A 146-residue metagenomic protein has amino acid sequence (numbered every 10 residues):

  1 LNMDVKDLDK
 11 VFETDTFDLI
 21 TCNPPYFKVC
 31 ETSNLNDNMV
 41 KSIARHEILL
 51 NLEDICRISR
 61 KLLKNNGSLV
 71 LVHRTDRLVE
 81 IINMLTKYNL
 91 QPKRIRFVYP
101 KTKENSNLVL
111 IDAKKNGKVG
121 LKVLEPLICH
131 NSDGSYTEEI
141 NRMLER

Functional and structural regions predicted by a protein language model:
L1-K10: Conserved SAM-binding strand-loop segment of SAM-dependent methyltransferases
D7, Y26, K115: Short, glycine/acidic-enriched loop or turn micro-motifs at the edges of active sites
D9, C30, V79: Glycine/Thr-rich phosphate-binding loops of Rossmann-like dinucleotide-binding domains
E13, T32-L35, M84, S106-N107: Short aromatic-enriched loop/helix-cap "lid" or pocket-rim segments at secondary-structure transitions that line
E13-T16, N65: Residue-level preference for short coil/turn positions at secondary-structure junctions
D15-L19, P24-D54: Mobile active-site "lid"/loop adjacent to the S-adenosyl-L-methionine
I48-P100, E104-S106, L110: Conserved Class I SAM-dependent methyltransferase catalytic core
E104-R146: SAM/dcSAM-binding transferase cores
